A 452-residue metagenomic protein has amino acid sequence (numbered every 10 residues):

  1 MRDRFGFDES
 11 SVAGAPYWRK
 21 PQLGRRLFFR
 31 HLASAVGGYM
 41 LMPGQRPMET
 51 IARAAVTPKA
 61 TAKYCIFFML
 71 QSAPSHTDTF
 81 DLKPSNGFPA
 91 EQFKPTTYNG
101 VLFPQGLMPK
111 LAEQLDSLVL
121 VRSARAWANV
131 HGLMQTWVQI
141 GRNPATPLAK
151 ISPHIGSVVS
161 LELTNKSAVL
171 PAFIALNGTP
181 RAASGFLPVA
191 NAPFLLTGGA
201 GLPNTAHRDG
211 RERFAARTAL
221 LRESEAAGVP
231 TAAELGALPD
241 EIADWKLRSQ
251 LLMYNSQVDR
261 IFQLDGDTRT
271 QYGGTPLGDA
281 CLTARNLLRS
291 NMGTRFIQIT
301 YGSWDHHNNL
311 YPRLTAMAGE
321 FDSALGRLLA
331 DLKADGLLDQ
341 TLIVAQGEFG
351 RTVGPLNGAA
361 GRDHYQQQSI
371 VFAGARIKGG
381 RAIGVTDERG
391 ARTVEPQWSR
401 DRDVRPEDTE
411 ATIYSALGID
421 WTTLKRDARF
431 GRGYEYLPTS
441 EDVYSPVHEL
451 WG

Functional and structural regions predicted by a protein language model:
M1-G452: Ligand-binding pockets and gating/stacking loops
